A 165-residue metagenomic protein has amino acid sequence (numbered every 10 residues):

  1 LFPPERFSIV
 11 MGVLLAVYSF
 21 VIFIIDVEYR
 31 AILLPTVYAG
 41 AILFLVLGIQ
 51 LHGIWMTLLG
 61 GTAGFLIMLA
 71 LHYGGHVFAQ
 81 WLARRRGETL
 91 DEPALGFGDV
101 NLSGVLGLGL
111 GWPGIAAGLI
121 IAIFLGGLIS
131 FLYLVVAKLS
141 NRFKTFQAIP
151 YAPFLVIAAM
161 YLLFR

Functional and structural regions predicted by a protein language model:
L1-R165: A membrane-topology feature that recognizes alpha-helical transmembrane segments and their immediate juxtamembrane
